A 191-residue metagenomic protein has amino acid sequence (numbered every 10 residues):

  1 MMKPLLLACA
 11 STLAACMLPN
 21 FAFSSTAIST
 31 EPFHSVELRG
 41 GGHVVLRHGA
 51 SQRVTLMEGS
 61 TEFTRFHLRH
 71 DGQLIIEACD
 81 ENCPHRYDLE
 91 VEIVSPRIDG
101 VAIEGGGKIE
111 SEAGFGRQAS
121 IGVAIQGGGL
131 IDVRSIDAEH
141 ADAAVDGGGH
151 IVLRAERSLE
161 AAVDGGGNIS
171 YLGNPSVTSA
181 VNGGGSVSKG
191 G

Functional and structural regions predicted by a protein language model:
M1-L5: Positively charged n-region of N-terminal signal peptides that target proteins for export
A8-A15: Bacterial N-terminal signal peptides
C16-E104, K108-G122, S135-E139, R154 (+2 more regions): Acidic (Asp/Glu) and glycine-rich low-complexity loops/linkers that are typically intrinsically disordered
G41, G105-G107, G127-G129, G147-G149 (+2 more regions): Periodic glycine anchor positions in long extracellular repeat architectures
L130-E156: Strongly charged, low-complexity linkers/loops
S158, G167-S179: Low-complexity, intrinsically disordered Gly/Pro/Thr-rich segments
